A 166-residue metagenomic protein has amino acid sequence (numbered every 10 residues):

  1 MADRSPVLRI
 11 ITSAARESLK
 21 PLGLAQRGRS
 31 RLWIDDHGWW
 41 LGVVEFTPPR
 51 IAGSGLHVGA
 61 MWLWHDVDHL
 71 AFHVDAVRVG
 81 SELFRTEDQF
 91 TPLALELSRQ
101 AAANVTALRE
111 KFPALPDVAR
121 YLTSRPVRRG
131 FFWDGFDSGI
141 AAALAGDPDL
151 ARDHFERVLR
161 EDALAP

Functional and structural regions predicted by a protein language model:
M1-R4, W33-P166: Intrinsically disordered, low-complexity regulatory regions enriched in serine/threonine/proline and acidic residues
S5-Q26: Amphipathic alpha-helical segments
G23-L24, L32-I34: A general structural signal for short secondary-structure junctions and capping/turn motifs
